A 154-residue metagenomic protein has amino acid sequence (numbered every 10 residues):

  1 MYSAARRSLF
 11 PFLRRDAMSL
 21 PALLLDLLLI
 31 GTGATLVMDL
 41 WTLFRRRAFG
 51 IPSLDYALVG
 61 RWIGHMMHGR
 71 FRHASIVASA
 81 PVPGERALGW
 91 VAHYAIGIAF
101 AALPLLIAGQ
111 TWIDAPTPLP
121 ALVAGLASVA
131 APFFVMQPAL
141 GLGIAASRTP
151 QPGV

Functional and structural regions predicted by a protein language model:
M1-A4, A99: A periodicity- and composition-biased signal for non-globular, repetitive helical segments
Y2, F10-F12: Aromatic (phenylalanine/tyrosine) cluster motif
A4-A5, A17: Ala/Thr-enriched low-complexity intrinsically disordered regions
F12-V154: Juxtamembrane/disordered regions of integral membrane proteins
